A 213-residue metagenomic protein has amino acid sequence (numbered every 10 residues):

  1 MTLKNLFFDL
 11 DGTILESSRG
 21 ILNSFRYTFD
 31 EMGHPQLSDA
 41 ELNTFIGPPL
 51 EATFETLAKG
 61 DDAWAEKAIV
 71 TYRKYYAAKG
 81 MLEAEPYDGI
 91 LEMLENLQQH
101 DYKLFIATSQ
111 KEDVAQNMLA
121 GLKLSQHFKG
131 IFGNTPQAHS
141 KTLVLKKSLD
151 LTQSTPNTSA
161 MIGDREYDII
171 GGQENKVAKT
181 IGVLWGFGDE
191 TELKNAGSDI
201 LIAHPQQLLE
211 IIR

Functional and structural regions predicted by a protein language model:
T2-L91: N-terminal helical cap/lid subdomain that shapes the substrate entry/recognition surface in HAD-like hydrolases
N5, T142-I169: Conserved Lys-Pro-Asp/Glu-containing loop-to-beta segment of HAD-superfamily phosphomonoesterases, centered on
F25, M93-L119, N134: Substrate-recognition element of Asp-dependent hydrolases with the DxDx(T/V) motif
P35, S125-K129, T155: Conserved H-loop
F45, S125-H139: A short, structured active-site edge motif that brings together acidic residues
L91-Q98, L149, I169-E174: Surface-exposed amphipathic alpha-helices with a cationic face
A160-I200: Acidic, Mg2+-coordinating phosphoryl-transfer loop and its flanking beta/alpha structural elements, shared across
